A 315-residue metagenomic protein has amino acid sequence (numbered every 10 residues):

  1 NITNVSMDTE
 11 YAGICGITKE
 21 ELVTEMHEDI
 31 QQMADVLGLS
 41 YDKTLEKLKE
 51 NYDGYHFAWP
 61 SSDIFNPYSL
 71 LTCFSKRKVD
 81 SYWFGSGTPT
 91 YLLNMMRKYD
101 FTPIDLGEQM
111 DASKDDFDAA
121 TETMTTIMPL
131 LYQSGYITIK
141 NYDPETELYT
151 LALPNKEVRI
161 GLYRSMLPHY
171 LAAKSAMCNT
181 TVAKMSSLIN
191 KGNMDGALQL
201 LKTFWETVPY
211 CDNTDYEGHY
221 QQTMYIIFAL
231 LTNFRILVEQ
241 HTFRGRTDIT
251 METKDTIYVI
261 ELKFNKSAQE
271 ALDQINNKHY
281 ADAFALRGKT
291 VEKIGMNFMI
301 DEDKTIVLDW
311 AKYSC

Functional and structural regions predicted by a protein language model:
N1-Y216, L231-T232: Phosphate-binding site recognition
L130-Q133, T138, T150, D248-T250 (+2 more regions): Structured core elements
D143, K263, N297-I300: A short beta-strand-to-loop transition that corresponds to the Sensor-1 phosphate-sensing loop of AAA+ P-loop ATPases
M224, T247-F264, K278: Conserved catalytic cores of phosphodiester-cleaving nucleases, focusing on short active-site segments
I226-K254: Active-site metal-binding core of divalent-cation-utilizing nuclease and nuclease-like domains
F264-A281: Mg2+/Mn2+-dependent nuclease catalytic core
A283, R287-C315: Domain-level recognition of nuclease-like catalytic cores that cleave nucleotide substrates
